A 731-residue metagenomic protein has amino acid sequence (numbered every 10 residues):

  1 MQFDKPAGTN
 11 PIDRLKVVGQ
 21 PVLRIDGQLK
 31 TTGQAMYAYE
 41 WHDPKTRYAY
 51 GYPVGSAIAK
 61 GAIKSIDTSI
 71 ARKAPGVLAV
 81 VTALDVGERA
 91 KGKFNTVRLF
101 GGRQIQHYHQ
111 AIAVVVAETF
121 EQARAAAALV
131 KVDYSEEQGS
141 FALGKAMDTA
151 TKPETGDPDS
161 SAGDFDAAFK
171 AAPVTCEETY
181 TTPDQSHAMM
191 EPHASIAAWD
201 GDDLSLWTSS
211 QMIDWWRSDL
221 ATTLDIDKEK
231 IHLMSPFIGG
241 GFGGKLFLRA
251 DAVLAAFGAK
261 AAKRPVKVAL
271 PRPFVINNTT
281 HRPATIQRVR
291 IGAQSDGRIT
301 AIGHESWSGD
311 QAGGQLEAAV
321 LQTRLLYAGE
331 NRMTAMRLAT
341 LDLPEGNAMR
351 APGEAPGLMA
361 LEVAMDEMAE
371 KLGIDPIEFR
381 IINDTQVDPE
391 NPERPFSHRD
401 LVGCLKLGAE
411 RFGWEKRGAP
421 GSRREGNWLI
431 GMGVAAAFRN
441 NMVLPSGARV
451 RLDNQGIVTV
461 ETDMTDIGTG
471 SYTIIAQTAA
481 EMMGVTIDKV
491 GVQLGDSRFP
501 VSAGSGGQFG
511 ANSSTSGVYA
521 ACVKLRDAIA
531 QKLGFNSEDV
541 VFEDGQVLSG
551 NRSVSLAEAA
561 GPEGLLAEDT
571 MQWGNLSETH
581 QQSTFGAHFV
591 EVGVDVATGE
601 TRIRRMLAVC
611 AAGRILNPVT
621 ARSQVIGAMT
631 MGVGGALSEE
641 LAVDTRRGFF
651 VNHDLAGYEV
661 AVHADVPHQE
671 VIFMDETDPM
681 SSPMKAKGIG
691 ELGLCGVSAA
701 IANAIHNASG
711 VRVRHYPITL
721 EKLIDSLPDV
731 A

Functional and structural regions predicted by a protein language model:
M1-G156, T175-E178, D251, A261 (+1 more regions): Flexible, low-hydrophobicity surface segments
Q20, D26-G33, P158-S195, G201 (+3 more regions): Glycine-rich loop/linker segments at domain edges
I25-L29, A128-F141, Q211, S218 (+4 more regions): Extended active-site and interfacial segments that coordinate phosphate-rich ligands in large catalytic machineries
K73, A83-L84, D225-K230, K260-V268 (+4 more regions): C-terminal catalytic domains of large/alpha subunits in multi-subunit enzymes
A90-F94, A126-L129, R217-D219, F242-L248 (+10 more regions): Short acidic, glycine/serine/threonine-rich loops at helix termini
A111, E118-T119, R264-D310, Y519-Q546: Phosphate/diphosphate-binding loops
D148-L224, D384-I457, F649-H663, P667-F673: Helix-loop-helix junctions that connect adjacent transmembrane helices in secondary transporters/permeases, recognized
G241-K263, K267-A269, S471-A479: Thiamine diphosphate
